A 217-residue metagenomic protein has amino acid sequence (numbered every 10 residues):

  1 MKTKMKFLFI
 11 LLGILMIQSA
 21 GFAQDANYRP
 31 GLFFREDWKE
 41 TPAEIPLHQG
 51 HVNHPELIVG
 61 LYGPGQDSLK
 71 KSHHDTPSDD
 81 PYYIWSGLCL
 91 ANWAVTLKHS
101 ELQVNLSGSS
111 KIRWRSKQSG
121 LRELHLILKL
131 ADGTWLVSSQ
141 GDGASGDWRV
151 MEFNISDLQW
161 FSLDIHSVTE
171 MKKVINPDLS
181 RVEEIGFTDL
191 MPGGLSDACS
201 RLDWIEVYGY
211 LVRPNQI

Functional and structural regions predicted by a protein language model:
M1-K4: N-terminal secretory signal peptides that target proteins for export/translocation
K6-I17: Sec-dependent N-terminal signal peptides
S19-A23: Sec/Tat signal peptide C-region and signal peptidase I cleavage site
Q24-I217: Beta-rich carbohydrate-recognition modules and glycan-binding surfaces
